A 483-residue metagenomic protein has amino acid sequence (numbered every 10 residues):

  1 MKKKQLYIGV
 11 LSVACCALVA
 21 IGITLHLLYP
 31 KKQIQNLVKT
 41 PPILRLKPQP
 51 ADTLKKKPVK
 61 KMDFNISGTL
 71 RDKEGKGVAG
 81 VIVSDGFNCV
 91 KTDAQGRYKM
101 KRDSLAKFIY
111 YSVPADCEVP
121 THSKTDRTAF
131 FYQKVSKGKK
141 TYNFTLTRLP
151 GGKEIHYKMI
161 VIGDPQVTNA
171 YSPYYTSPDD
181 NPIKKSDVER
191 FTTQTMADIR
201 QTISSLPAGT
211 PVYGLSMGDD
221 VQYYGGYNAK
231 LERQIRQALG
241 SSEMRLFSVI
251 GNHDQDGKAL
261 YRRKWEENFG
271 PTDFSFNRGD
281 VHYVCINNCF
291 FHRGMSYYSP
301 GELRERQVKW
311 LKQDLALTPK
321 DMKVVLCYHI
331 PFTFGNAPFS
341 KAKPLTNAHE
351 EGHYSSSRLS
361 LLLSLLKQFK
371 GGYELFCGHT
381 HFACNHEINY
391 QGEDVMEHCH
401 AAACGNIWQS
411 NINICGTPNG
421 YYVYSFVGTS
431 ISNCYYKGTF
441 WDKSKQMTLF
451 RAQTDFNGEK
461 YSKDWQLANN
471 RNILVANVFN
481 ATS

Functional and structural regions predicted by a protein language model:
M1-C16: N-terminal Sec-pathway targeting helices
I34-N65, D103, D116-G225: N-terminal active-site segment of His-dependent metallophosphoesterases
D52-A79, F479: Structural motif
V81, F87-R102: Short, acidic Ser/Thr/Gly-rich low-complexity loop/linker segments typical of extracellular and cell-surface proteins
A115-S123, A129-G138, G225-P319, F339-F376 (+2 more regions): Extended active-site neighborhood of metal-dependent phosphoesterases/phosphodiesterases
H156-S172, P178, D280-H292, V325-C327 (+1 more regions): Active-site-proximal beta-strand elements of phosphoester/diester hydrolases
D164, G218-D219, G251-N252, H329 (+1 more regions): Active-site glycine-centered loops adjacent to acidic/histidine catalytic or metal-binding residues that shape
N389-A481: Binuclear metal-dependent phosphoesterase catalytic core
